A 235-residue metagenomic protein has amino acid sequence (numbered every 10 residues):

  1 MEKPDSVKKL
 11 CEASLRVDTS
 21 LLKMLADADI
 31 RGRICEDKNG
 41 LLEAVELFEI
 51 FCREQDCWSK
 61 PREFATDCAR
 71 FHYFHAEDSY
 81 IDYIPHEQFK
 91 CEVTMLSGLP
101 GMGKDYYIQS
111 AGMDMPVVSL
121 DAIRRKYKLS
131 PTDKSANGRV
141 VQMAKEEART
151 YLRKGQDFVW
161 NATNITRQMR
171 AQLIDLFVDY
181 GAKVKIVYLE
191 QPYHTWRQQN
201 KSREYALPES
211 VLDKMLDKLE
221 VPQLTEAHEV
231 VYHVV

Functional and structural regions predicted by a protein language model:
M1-K90: Divalent metal-dependent phosphate-bond-processing catalytic cores, especially two-metal-ion Mg2+/Mn2+ enzymes that act
E92-G112: Glycine-rich phosphate-binding P-loop
T94, D114, Y193-V235: Conserved GTP-binding G-domain of TRAFAC-class P-loop NTPases and closely related GTPase folds
D105-F158, Y193-R197: Conserved substrate/cofactor phosphate-moiety recognition/catalytic segment in nucleotide-dependent phosphotransferases
K154-G155, Y180-K185, E226-V230: Short glycine-/polar-rich loops that comprise or flank the Walker A/P-loop and associated switch/sensor motifs
F158-A162, I186: Short catalytic-loop micro-motif centered on adjacent basic/acidic residues
N161-R170: Acidic, metal-coordinating catalytic cores used for nucleic-acid/nucleotide bond scission and strand-transfer chemistry
Y180-Q199: Conserved phosphate-donor/acceptor-positioning beta-strand/loop module used by diverse small-molecule
